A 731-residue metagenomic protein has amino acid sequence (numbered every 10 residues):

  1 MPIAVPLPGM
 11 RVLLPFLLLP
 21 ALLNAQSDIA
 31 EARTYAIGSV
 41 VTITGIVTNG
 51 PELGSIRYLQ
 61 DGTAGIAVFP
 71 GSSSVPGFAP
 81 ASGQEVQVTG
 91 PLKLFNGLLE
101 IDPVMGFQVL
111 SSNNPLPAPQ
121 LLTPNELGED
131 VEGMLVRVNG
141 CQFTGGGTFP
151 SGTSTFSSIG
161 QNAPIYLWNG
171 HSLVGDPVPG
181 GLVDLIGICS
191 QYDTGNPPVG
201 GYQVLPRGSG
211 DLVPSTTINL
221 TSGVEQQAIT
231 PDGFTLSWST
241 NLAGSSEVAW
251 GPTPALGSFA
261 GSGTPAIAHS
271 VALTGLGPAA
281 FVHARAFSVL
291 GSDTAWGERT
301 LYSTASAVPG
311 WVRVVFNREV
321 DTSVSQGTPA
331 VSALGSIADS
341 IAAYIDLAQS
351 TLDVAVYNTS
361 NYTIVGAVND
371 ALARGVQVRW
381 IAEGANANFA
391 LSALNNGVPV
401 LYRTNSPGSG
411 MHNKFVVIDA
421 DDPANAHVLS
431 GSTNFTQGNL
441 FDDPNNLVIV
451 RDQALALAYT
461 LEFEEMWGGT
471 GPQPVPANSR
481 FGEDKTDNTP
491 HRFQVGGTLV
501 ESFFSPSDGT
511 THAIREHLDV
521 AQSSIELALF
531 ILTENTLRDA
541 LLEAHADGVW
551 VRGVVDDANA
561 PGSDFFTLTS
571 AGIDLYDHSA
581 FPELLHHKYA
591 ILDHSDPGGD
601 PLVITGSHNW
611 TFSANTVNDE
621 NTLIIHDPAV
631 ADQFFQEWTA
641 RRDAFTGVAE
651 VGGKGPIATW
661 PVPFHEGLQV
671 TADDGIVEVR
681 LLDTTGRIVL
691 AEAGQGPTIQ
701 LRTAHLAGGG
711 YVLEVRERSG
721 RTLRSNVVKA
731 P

Functional and structural regions predicted by a protein language model:
M1, L7, P15-L19, A249 (+1 more regions): C-terminal outer-membrane/trafficking sorting elements
Q26-T217, D293, I381: OB-fold single-stranded nucleic acid-binding module
S27-I29, P214-S222, D643-E666, P731: Residue-level detector of functionally pivotal "anchor" positions at catalytic/ligand-binding pockets or at interdomain
V41, D232-L236, F664-L668: Structural beta-strand segments of beta-rich domains
P179, L273-F281, T703-G709: Surface-exposed, short loops/turns at beta-strand junctions within beta-sandwich domains
S215-S306: Short, surface-exposed linear motifs at loops/turns and structural transition points
A305-V378, A385-V398, D419-P663, A672-V677 (+1 more regions): Charged, low-complexity intrinsically disordered terminal segments
